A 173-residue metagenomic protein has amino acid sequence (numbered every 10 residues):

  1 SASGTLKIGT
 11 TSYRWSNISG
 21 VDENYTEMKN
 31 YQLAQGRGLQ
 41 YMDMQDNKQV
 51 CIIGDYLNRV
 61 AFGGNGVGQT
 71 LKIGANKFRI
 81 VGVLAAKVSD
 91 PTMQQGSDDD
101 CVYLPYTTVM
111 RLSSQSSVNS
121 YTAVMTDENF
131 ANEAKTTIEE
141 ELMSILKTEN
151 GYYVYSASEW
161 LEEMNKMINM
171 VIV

Functional and structural regions predicted by a protein language model:
S1-T5, S19-D22, N119: Membrane-proximal extracellular/periplasmic loop immediately following the first transmembrane helix
G4-G9, V88-Q94, L161-N165: A short acidic, helix-capping loop that chelates divalent metal ions and anchors anionic groups
T5, G68-K72, Y153: Residue-level detector of beta-strand face positions
T11-L112, S116, N129-E133: Hydrophobic secondary-structure segments that place a key small or acidic residue at a functional site
G20, A75, M125, Y155-S158: Conserved residues at beta->alpha junctions
V50, S120-V124: Short aromatic/hydrophobic contact patches that present stacked aromatics for nucleic-acid/ligand binding
G68, V118, E149-G151: Short secondary-structure junction motifs
T122, F130-I138, S144-V173: Peri-transmembrane interface segments
